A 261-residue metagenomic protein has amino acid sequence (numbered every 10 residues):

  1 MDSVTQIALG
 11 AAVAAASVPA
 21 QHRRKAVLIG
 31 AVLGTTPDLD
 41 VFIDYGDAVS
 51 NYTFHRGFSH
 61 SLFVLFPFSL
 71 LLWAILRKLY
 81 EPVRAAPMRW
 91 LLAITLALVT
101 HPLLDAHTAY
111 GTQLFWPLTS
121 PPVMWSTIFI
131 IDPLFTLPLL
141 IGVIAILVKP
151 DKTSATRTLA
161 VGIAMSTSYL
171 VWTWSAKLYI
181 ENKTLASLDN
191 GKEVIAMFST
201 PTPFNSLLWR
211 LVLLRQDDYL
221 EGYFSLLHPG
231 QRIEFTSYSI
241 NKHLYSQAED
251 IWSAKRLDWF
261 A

Functional and structural regions predicted by a protein language model:
M1-P201: N-terminal membrane-targeting hydrophobic helices
I195-A196, S206-A261: Extracytosolic and intramembrane catalytic regions of membrane-associated proteins in envelope/secretory systems
